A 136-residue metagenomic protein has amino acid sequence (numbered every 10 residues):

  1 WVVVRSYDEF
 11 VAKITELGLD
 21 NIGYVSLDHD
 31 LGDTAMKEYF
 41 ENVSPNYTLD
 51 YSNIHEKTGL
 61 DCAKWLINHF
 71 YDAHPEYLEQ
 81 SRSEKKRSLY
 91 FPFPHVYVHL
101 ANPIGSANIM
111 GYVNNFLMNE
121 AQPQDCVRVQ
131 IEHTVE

Functional and structural regions predicted by a protein language model:
W1-E136: Catalytic phosphate/metal-binding cores of nucleic-acid and nucleotide-processing enzymes, i.e., regions that mediate
